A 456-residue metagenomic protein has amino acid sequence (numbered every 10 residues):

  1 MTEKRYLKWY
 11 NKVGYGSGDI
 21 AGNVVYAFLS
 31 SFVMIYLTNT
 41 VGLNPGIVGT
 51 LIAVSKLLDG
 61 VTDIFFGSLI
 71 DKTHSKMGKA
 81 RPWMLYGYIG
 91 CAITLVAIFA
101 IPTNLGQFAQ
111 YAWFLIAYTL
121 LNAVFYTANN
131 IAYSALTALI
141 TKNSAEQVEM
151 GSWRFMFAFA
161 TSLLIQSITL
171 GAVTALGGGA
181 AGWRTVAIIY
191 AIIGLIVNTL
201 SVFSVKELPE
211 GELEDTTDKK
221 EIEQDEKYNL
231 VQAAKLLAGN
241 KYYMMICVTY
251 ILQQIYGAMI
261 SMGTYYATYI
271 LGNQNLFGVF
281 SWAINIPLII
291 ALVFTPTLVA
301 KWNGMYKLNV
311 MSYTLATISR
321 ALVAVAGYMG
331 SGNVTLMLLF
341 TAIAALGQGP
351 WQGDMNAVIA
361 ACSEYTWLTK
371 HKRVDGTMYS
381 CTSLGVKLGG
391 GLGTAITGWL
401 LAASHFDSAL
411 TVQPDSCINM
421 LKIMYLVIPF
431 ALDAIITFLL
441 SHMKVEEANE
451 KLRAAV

Functional and structural regions predicted by a protein language model:
T2-V456: Membrane-embedded alpha-helical bundles of multi-pass transporters/translocases, especially carrier/permease families
